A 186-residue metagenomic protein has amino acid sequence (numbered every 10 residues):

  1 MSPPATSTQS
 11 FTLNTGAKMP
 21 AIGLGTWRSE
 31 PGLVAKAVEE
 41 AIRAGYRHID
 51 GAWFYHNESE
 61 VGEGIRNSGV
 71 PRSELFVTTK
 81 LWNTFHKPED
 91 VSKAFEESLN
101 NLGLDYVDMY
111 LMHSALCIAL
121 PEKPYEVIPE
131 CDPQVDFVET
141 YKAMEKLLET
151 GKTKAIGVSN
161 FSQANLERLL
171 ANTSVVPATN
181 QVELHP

Functional and structural regions predicted by a protein language model:
M1-L75, S92-K93, D105, A143: N-terminal binding-site loop/beta-alpha segment at the start of enzyme catalytic domains that lines or forms
M19-G23, R47-H48, E74-K80, Y106-L111 (+2 more regions): Structural preference for beta-strand elements that scaffold enzyme active sites
P20-L33, K80-E89, E126-V135: Active-site mouth loops of central-metabolism enzymes
W27-S29, A52-F54, K80-T84, M112-A115 (+2 more regions): Active-site beta-loop-alpha junctions enriched in small/polar residues
E58-N67, E89-S98, V158-V175: Distinct, well-ordered alpha-helical segments
N67-E74, L102-L104, L148-K152, N172-V176: Short helix-capping segments at alpha-helix termini
V91-M112, K146-T150: CE4/NodB-like, metal-dependent polysaccharide N-deacetylase domain that modifies extracellular/periplasmic N-acetylated
A115-P186: Beta/alpha (TIM)-barrel catalytic core signal, keyed to glycine-rich beta->alpha loops juxtaposed to Asp/Glu that bind
